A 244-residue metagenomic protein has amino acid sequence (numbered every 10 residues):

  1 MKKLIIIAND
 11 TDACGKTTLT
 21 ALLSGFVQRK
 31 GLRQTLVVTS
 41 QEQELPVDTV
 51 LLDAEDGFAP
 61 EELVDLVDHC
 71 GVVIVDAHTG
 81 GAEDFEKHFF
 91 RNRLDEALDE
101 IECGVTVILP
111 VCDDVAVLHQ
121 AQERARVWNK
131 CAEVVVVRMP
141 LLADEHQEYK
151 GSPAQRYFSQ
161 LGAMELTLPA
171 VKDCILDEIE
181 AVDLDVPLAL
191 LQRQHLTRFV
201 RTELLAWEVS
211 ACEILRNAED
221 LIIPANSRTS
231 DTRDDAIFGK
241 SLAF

Functional and structural regions predicted by a protein language model:
K2-G57: Walker A/P-loop NTP-binding active-site region of P-loop NTPases, recognizing the glycine-rich GxxxxGKT/S
V37-V38, I74-V75, T106-C112, V135-P140: Conserved beta-strand segments of the P-loop GTPase G domain that flank and frequently precede/overlap
G71-F90: Switch II (G3) loop of P-loop NTPases
E86-D114: Inter-motif core of Ras-like GTPase G domains
L94-D95, D99, V115-C131: Conserved C-terminal guanine-recognition region of P-loop GTPase G domains, centered on the G4
I101-T106, K130-E133, A163: Short glycine-/polar-rich loops that comprise or flank the Walker A/P-loop and associated switch/sensor motifs
L142-W207: Beta-strand-loop-alpha "switch" segments that mediate conformational coupling across diverse proteins
I179-F244: NTP-binding/hydrolysis catalytic cores, primarily Walker-type P-loop NTPases
